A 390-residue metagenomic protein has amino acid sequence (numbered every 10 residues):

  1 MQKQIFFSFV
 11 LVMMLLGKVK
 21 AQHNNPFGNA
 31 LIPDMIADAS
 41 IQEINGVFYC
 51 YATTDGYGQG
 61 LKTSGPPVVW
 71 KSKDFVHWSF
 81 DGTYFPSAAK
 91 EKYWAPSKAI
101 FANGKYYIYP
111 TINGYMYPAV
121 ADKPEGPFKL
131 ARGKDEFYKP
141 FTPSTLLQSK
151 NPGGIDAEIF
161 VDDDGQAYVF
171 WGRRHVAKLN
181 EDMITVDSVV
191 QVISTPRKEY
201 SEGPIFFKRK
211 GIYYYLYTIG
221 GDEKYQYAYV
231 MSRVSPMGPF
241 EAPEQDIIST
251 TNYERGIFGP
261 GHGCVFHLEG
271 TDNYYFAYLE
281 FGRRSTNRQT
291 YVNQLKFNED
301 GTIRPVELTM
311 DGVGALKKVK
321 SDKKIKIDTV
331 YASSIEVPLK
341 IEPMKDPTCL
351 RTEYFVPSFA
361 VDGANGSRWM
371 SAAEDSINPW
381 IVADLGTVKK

Functional and structural regions predicted by a protein language model:
M1-H23: Bacterial Sec-dependent N-terminal signal peptides
L11-M13, K20, N45, P357 (+1 more regions): N-terminal non-cleavable signal-anchor helices
A21-N29, D362, D375-I377: Conserved structural scaffold segments of CAZyme catalytic domains across common CAZy folds
Q22-E199, K208-R255, E269-D272, L279-V319: Beta-rich carbohydrate-recognition and catalytic domains
S97-K98, G259-V265: Signature of short aromatic-glycine-proline-rich micro-motifs recurring in repeat-based ectodomains
G314-K389: Disordered, acidic Ser/Thr/Pro-rich linker "stalks" and the adjacent N-terminal cap of the next globular domain
